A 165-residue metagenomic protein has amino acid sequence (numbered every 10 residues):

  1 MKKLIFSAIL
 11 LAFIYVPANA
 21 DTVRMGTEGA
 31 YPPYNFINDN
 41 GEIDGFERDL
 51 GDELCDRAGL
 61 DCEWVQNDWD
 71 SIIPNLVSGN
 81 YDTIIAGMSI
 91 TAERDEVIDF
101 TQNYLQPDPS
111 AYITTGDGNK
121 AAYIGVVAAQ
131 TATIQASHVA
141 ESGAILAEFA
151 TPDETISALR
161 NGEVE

Functional and structural regions predicted by a protein language model:
L4-I14: Sec-dependent N-terminal signal peptides
I14-A20: Sec/Tat signal peptide C-region and signal peptidase I cleavage site
D21-N35: Short N-terminal segments immediately surrounding and downstream of signal-peptide cleavage
R24, D82-T83, E165: Short, Asp-centered acidic motifs that coordinate Mg2+ and/or phosphate in catalytic or ligand-binding sites
G29-P32, I43-D56, P107-R160, E165: Bilobed "Venus flytrap"/periplasmic-binding protein-like clamshell domains and structurally analogous long
N35-D39, D95, A140: Short acidic, glycine/proline-rich loop/turn micro-motifs
R48, D52, D56, D61-A122: Acidic, polar ligand-binding/catalytic clefts
